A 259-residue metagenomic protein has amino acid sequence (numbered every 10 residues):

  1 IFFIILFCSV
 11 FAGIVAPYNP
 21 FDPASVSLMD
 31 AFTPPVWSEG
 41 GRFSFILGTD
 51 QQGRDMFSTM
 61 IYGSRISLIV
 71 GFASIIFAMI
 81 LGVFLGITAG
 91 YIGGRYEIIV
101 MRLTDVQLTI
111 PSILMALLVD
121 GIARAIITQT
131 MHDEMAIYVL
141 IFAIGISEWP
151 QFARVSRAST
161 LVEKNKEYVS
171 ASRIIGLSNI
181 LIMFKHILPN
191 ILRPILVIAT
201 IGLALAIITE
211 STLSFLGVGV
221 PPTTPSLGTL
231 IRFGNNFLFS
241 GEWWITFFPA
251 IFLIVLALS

Functional and structural regions predicted by a protein language model:
I1-V83, I87, R95, T109 (+4 more regions): Gly/Trp-centered helix-boundary motif
F2, T59, M101, L117 (+4 more regions): Residue-level recognition of transmembrane alpha-helices in multi-pass small-molecule transporters/permeases
I5, I87, A116-G121, I144 (+6 more regions): Transmembrane alpha-helix boundary and packing residues in multipass membrane permease domains and related
A12-P20, G90-G94, V119-T128, I201 (+2 more regions): Short helix-capping/hinge motifs at transmembrane helix termini and TM-loop junctions
I46, F77-G82, G90-Y91, Y96 (+3 more regions): Generic hydrophobic transmembrane alpha-helix motif, especially the helices
R54-I69, G93-M101, L161-N165, V169-V197: Amphipathic cytosolic juxtamembrane alpha-helices at the membrane-cytosol interface of multi-pass membrane transporters
M60-G63, S67, T88, I122 (+8 more regions): Amphipathic alpha-helical segments that mediate coupling or scaffolding at interfaces
V119-I122, I144, G202, T209-F248 (+1 more regions): Glycine-rich helix-loop "coupling/hinge" segments at transmembrane-helix boundaries in multipass transporters
